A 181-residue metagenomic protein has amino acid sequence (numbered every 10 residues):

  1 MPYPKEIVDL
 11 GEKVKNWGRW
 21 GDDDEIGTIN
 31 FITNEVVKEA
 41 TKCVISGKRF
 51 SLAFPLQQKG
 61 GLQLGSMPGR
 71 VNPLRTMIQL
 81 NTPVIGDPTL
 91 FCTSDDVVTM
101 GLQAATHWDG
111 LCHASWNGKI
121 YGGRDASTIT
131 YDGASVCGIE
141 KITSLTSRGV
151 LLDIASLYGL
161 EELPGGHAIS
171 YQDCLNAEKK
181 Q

Functional and structural regions predicted by a protein language model:
M1-Q181: Active-/binding-site microenvironments in catalytic and ligand-binding cores
